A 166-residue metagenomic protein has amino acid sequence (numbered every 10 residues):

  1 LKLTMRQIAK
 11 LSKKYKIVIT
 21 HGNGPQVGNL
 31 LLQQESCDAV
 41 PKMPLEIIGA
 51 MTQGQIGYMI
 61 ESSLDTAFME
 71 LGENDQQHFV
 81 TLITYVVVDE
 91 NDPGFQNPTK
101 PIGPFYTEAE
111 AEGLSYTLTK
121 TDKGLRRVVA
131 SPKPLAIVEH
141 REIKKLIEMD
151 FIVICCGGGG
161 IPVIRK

Functional and structural regions predicted by a protein language model:
L1-T20, L30-E35, K145-E148: N-terminal glycine-/serine-/threonine-rich phosphate-binding loop
R6-A9, H21, P25, N29 (+4 more regions): N-terminal, well-ordered alpha-helical segments
K16-N29, H78-I83, V153-C156: Short beta-strand segments at enzyme active-site cores
N23-M43: A short glycine/small-residue-enriched secondary-structure motif
G24-G28, V87-E90, I161-V163: Short, active-site-adjacent cap segments at secondary-structure transitions
N29-Q33, N91-N97, R165-K166: Short acidic, glycine/serine/threonine-rich loops at helix termini
C37-V153: Ligand-binding beta-strand-loop-alpha-helix segment within the catalytic cores of soluble metabolic enzymes
A136-I137, I152-K166: Conserved mixed alpha/beta catalytic, RNA-binding, or beta-rich assembly cores of soluble enzyme, regulatory
